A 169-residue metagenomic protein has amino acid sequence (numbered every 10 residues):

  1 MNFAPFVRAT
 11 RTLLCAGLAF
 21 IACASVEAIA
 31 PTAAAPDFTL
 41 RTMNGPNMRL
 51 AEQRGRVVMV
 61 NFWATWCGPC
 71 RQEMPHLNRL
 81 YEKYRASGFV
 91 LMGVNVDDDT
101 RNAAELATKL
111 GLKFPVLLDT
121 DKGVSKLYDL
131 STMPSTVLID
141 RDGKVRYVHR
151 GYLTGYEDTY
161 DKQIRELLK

Functional and structural regions predicted by a protein language model:
N2-L14: Bacterial N-terminal signal peptides that target proteins for export
G17-E27: Hydrophobic h-region of N-terminal signal peptides that target proteins for export in Gram-negative bacteria
S25-L50: N-terminal "domain-start" segment that seeds a small globular fold
A51-G68: Short active-site neighborhood of thiol/selenol oxidoreductases, capturing the structured segment around
R56-V58, G88-V90, P115: Structural signature of beta-strand start/N-cap positions in the alpha/beta core of ABC transporter nucleotide-binding
M59-N61, L91-G93, V137-L138: Hydrophobic beta-strand core positions in alpha/beta domains
R71-L110, T120-L127: Structural microenvironment flanking redox-active thiols in thiol-disulfide oxidoreductases
E105-K113, D119-E166: Thiol/disulfide oxidoreductase modules built on the thioredoxin-like
